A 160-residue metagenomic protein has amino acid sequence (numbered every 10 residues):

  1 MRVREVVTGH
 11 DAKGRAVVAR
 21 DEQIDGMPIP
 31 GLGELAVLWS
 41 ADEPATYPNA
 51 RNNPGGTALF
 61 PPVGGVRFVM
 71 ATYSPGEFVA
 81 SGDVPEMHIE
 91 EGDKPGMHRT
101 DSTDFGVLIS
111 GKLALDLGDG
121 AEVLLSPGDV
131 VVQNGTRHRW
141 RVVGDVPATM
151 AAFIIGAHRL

Functional and structural regions predicted by a protein language model:
M1-A50: N-terminal leader/capping segments at the start of a protein or of a new domain
V6-V7, F105, V130, R139: Short, surface-exposed charged micro-motifs
D11, T100, L108, G118 (+2 more regions): A short, compositionally biased micro-patch
Q23, N52-P54, V66-T100, N134-R137 (+1 more regions): Conserved short histidine dyad/triad with adjacent acidic residue
P30-G64, F68-G76: Extended, compositionally biased flexible segments
G64-R67, A114, G120-E122, S126-D129 (+1 more regions): Ligand-binding loop in jelly-roll beta-barrel domains
K94, H98-T100, F105-S126: A short beta-strand-loop-beta hairpin characteristic of the jelly-roll/cupin
